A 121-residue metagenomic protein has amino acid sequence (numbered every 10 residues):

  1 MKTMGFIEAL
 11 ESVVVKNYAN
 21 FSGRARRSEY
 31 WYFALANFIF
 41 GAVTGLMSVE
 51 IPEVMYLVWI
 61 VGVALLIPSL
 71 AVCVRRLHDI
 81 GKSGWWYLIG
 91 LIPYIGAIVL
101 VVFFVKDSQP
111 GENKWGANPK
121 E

Functional and structural regions predicted by a protein language model:
M1-A9, V13, P93: Coil-to-alpha-helix initiation sites in intrinsically disordered, low-complexity, charged segments
A9-Y32: Membrane interfacial helix-start motif at the N-side
Y18-A19, K82, P110: Generic structural signal for secondary-structure transition and capping sites
S22, I89, N113-K114: Short, hydrophobic secondary-structure boundary micro-motifs
S28-R76, I80-V105: Hydrophobic alpha-helical transmembrane segments in multi-pass membrane proteins
V101-E121: Membrane-interface alpha-helices
